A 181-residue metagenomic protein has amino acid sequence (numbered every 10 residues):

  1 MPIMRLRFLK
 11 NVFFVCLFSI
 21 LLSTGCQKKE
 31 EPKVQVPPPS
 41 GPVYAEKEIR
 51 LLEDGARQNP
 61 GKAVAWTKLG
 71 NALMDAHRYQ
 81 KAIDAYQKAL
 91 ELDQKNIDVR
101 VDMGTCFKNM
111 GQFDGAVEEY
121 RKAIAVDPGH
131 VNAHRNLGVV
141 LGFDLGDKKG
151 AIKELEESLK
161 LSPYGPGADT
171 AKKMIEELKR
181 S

Functional and structural regions predicted by a protein language model:
C26-V64: N-terminal leader/linker segments that initiate helical-solenoid repeat arrays
K28-P38, V43, K149-S181: Terminal, low-structured helical/coil segments at or just beyond the last alpha-helical repeat
P42-D54, A76-K88, D98, N109-K122 (+1 more regions): Structural signature of tandem alpha-helical TPR/SEL1-like repeats, specifically the intra-repeat loop/turn
Q58, L92, V126, L161-Y164: Structural marker of alpha-solenoid helical repeat scaffolds
A63-V64, I97-D98, V131-N132, P166-G167: Helix-start (N-cap) detector for alpha-helical repeat units in TPR-like alpha-solenoids, especially tetratricopeptide
K68, D102, N136, T170-M174: Canonical tetratricopeptide repeat
N71, T105, V139-V140, E177: Residue-level recognition of tetratricopeptide repeat
M74, V101, T105-K108, G142-F143: Position-specific recognition of the canonical hydrophobic site in helix A of tetratricopeptide repeat
